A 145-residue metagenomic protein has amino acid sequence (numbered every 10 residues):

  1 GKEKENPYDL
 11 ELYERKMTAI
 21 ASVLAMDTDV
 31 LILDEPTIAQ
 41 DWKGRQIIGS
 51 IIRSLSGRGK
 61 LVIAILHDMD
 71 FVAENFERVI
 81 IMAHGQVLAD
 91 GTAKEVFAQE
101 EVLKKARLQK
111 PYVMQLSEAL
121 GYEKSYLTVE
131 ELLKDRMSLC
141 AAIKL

Functional and structural regions predicted by a protein language model:
G1-Y8: Conserved ABC nucleotide-binding domain
L31-D34: Catalytic Walker B motif of ABC-type/P-loop ATPase nucleotide-binding domains
L66-H67: H-loop/switch region of ABC-family ATPase nucleotide-binding domains
V72-E74: A short, surface-exposed alpha-helical micro-motif characterized by mixed small hydrophobic and charged/polar residues
H84-G85: Conserved ABC ATPase "signature" C-loop
D90-G91: ABC ATPase "signature
L103-L145: ABC ATPase nucleotide-binding domains
